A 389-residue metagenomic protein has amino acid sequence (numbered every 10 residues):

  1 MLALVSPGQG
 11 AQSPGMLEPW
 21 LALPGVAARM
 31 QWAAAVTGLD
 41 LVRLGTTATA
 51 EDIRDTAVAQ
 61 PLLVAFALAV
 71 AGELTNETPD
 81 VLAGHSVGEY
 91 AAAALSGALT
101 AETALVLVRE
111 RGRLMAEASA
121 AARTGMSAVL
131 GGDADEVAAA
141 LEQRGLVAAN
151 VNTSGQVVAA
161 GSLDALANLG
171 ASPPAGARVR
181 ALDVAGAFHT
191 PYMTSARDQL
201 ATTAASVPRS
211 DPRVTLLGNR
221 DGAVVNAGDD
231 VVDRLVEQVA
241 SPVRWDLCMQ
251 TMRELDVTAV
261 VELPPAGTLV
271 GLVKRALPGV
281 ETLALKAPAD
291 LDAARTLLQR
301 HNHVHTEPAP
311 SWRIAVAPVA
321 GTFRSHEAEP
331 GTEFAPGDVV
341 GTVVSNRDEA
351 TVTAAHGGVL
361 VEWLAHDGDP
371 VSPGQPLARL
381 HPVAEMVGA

Functional and structural regions predicted by a protein language model:
M1-E136, L182, A259-P288: FabD-like malonyl-/acyl-CoA
Q9-A11, T37-L39, T49, L95-V239: Alpha/beta catalytic cores of group-transfer enzymes, especially the acyltransferase/condensing modules of polyketide
T75, Q250-D256: Non-catalytic positions within long, well-ordered alpha-helices that form the structural scaffold/packing of enzyme
E281-N302: Short, flexible loop segments at boundaries between secondary-structure elements
H303-T342, D348-T353, G357: Acidic, low-complexity mobile loops and tails
A328-A335, A365-S372, A384-E385: Acidic, glycine-anchored pre-beta loop/turn
